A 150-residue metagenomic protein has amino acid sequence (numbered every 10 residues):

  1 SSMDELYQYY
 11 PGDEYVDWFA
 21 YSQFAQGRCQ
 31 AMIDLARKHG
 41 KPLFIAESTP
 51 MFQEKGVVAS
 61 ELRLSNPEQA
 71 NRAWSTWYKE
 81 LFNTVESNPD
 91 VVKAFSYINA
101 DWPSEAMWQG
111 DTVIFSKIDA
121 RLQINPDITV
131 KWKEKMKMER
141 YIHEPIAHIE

Functional and structural regions predicted by a protein language model:
S1, E14, F95: Active-site groove signature of glycoside hydrolases
S1-Y10, A25-A36, T76-T84: Alpha-helical scaffolding within the catalytic cores of extracellular/periplasmic polymer-degrading hydrolases
G12-D13, P89: Alpha-helix termination/capping residues and helix-transition junctions
E14-G56: Glycoside hydrolase catalytic-domain groove-lining segments
A46-E150: Substrate-binding cleft of secreted/luminal carbohydrate-active enzymes
